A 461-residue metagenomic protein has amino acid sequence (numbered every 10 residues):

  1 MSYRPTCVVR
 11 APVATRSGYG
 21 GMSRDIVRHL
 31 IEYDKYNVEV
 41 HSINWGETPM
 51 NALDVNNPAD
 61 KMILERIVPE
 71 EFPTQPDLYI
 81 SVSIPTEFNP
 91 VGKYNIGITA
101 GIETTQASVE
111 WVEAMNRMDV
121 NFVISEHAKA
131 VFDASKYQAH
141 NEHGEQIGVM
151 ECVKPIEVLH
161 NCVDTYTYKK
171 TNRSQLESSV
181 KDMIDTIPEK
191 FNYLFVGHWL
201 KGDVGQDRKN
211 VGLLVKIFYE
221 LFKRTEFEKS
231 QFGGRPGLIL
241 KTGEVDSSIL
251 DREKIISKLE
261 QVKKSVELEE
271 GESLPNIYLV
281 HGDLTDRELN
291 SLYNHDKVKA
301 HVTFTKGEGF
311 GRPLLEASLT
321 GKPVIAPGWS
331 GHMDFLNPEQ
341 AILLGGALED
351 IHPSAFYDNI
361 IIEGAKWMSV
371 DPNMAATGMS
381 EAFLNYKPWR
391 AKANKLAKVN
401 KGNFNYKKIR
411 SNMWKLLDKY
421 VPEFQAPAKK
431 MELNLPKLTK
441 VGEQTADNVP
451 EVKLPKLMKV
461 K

Functional and structural regions predicted by a protein language model:
M1-P76, K229-F232, G237, K407 (+4 more regions): N-terminal pre-catalytic "stem/leader" segment of glycosyltransferase-like enzymes
V8-R10, E47-A134: Extended catalytic core of nucleotide-activated donor transferases of GT-like folds
M22-R24, H29, T165-E288: Conserved catalytic-core segment of nucleotide-activated headgroup transferases in glycan assembly
V120-S179, G345, P427: Donor nucleotide-sugar binding/catalytic pocket of nucleotide-sugar-dependent glycosyltransferases
S291-G309, L319-K322: Acidic donor-binding loop of glycosyltransferase active sites
P323-A326, I342-L343: Short hydrophobic beta-strand element within catalytic cores of glycosyltransferases and related nucleotide-activated
M333-E381: Change "using UDP/GDP/dTDP sugars" to "using nucleotide sugars
K366-V370, M374, L384-K415: A charged, aromatic-enriched C-terminal amphipathic alpha-helix characteristic of glycosyltransferases across folds
